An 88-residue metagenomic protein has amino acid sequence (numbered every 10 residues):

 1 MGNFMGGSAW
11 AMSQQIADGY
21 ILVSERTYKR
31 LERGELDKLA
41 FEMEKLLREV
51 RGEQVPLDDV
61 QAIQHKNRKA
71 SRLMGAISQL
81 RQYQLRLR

Functional and structural regions predicted by a protein language model:
S8-T27: Short, charge-rich amphipathic alpha-helices with coiled-coil/heptad character
L22-F41: Short, charge/polar-rich alpha-helical segments
E32, P56-D59, I63: Alpha-helical rod/repeat scaffolding segments in eukaryotic adaptors/tethers and long-chain four-helix cytokines
L36, M43-Q54, L73, L80: Non-transmembrane amphipathic alpha-helical segments
F41, V60-S71: Short, charged, amphipathic alpha-helical segments
R72-R88: Amphipathic alpha-helical coiled-coil segments
